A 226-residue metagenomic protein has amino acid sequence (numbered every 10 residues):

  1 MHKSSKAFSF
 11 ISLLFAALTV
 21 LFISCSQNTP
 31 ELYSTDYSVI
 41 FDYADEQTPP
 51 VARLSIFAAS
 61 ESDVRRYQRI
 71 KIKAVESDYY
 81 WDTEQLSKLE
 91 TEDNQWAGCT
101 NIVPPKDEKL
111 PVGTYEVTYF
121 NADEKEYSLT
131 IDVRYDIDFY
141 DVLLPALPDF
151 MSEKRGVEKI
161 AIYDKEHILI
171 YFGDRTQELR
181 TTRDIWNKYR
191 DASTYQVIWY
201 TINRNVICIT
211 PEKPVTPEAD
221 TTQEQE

Functional and structural regions predicted by a protein language model:
C25-Y37, D132-V133: Proline/serine/threonine-rich low-complexity linkers at boundaries of modular beta-sandwich domains
Y43-V51: Short, solvent-exposed loop/linker segments at the N-terminal edge of repeated beta-sheet extracellular domains
P50-I56, Y140-D149, E158: Structural beta-strand segments of beta-rich domains
A58-V64, D149-K154, D164: Extracellular acidic, Ser/Thr/Pro-rich low-complexity tracts
K88-P104, T176-N187: Aromatic sugar-binding surface patches on proteins that engage polysaccharides or sugar-phosphate polymers
L110-T114, R155, R190-T194: Extracellular Ig-like/FN3 beta-sandwich strand-entry sites
T130-E153, T216-E226: Low-complexity, Pro/Ser/Thr- and charge-rich linker/hinge segments at domain boundaries
Y163-E226: Preference for solvent-exposed, low-hydrophobicity sequence contexts
